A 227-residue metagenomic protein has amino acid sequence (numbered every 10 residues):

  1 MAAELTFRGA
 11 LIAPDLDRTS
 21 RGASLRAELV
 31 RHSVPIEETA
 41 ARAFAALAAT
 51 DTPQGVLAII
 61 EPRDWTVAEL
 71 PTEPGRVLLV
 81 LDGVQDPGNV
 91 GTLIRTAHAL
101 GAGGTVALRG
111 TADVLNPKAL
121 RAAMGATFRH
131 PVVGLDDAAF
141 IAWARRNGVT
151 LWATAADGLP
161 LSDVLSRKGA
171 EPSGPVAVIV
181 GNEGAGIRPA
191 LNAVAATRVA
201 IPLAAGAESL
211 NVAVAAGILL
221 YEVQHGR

Functional and structural regions predicted by a protein language model:
M1-A49: N-terminal positively charged helical leader segments and presequences
T39-A40, D82, L108-R109, P131 (+1 more regions): Short beta->alpha connector loops at strand-helix junctions that form conserved, small/polar/Pro-enriched
A49-T52, V56-G75: Acidic/glycine-rich phosphate/pyrophosphate-binding loops and surrounding catalytic core that coordinate Mg2+
A58, T96-L100, T111-T127, P189-R227: Structured adenosyl-cofactor binding patch, chiefly the S-adenosyl-L-methionine
E73-V114: Internal active-site segments that recognize and position negatively charged phosphoryl groups and nucleotide moieties
G104, R109-P117, R121-A155: Phosphate/pyrophosphate-binding betaalpha-module
A153-A207, N211: Active-site/ligand-binding-proximal alpha/beta "capping" segment
